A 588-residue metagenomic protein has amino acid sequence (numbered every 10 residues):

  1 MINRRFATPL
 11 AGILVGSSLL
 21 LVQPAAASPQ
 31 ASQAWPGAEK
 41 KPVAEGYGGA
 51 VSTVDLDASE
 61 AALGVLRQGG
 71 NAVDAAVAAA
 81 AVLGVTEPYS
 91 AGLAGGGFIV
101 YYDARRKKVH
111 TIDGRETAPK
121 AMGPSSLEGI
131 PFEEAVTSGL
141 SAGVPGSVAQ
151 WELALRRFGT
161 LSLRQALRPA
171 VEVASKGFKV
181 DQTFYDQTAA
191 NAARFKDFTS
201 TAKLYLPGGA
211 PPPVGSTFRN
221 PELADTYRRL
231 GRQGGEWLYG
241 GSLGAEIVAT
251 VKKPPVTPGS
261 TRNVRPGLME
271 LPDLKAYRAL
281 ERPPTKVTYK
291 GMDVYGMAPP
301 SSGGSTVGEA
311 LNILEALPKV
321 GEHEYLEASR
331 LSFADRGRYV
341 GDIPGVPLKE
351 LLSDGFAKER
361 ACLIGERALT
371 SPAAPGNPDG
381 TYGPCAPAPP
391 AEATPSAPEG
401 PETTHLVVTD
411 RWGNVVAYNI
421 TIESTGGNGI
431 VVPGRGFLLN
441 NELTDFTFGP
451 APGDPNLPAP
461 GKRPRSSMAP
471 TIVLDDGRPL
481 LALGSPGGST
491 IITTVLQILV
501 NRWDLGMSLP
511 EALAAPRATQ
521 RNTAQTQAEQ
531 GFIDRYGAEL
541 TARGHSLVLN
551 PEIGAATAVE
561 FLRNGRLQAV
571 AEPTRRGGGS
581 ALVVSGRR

Functional and structural regions predicted by a protein language model:
M1-P29, W151: Secretory targeting and sorting signals
Q30-E60, G64, A72-G234, L238-G240 (+3 more regions): Noncatalytic scaffold domains of N-terminal-nucleophile
V65-L66, A149-R157, R232-G240, A245 (+2 more regions): Alpha-helical support elements that line or immediately flank enzyme active sites and cofactor-binding pockets
V85-Y102, R106-H110, T257-E270, N414-L481 (+2 more regions): Active-site rim segments in enzyme catalytic domains, especially the processed small/beta chain of N-terminal
A91-G92, G96-D103, T404-V408, P470-I472 (+2 more regions): Short beta-strand scaffold segments in enzyme catalytic cores
L280-E281, G400-T403, T425, S466-M468: Short, small/polar residue-rich loop motifs at catalytic or cofactor-binding pockets
L317-T421, R435: Internal maturation/activation junctions in enzymes
D342, W412, G461-R463, V495 (+1 more regions): Extended C-terminal subregions enriched in glycine
